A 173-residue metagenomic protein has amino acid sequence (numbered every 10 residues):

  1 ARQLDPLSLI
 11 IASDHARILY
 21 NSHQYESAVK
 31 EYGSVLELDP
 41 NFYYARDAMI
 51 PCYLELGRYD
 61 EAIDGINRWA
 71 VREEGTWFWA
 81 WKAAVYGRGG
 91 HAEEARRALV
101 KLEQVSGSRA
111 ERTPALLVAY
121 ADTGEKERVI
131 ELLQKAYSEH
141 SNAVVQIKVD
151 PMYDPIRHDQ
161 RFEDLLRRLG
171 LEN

Functional and structural regions predicted by a protein language model:
A1-N173: Alpha-helical protein-protein interaction modules
